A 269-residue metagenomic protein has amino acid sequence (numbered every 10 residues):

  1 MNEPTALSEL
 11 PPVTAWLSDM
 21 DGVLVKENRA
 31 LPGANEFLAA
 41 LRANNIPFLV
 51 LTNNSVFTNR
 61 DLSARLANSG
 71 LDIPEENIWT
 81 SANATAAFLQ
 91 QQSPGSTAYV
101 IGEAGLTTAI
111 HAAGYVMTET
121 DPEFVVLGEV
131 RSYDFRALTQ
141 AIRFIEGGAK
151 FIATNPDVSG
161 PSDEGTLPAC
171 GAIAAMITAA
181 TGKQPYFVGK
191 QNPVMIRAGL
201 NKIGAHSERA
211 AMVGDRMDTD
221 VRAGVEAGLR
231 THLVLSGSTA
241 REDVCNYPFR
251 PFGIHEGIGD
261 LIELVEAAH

Functional and structural regions predicted by a protein language model:
M1-I46, S55-W79, A86-H269: Asp-based, Mg2+/Mn2+-dependent phosphohydrolase catalytic module
